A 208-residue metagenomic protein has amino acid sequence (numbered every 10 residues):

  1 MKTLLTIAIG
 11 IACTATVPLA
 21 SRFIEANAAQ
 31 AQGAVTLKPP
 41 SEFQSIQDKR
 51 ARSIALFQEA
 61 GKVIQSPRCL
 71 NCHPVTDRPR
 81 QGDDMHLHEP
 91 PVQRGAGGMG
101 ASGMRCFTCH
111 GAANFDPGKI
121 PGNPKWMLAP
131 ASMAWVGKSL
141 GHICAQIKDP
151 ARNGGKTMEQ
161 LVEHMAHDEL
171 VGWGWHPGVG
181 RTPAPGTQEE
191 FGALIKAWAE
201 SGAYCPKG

Functional and structural regions predicted by a protein language model:
K2-A55, P67-N71, V75-R80, W198-G208: Post-cleavage N-terminal segment of exported redox proteins
T6, K62-Q65, M99-S102, G137: Residue-level signal for mature regions of secreted extracellular proteins and peptides
E42-V63, P79, D83-M99: Electrostatic cytochrome c docking/interface patches
A51, Q58, P67, N114 (+1 more regions): C-type cytochrome heme-c attachment and multiheme electron-transfer modules
P67-T76, G103-A113: The canonical Cys-X-X-Cys-His
P74-V75, Q81-M85, P117-G122: Short, solvent-exposed loop/turn and secondary-structure capping segments
V92-G111, H142-K148: Short, Lys/Arg-enriched charge-dense amphipathic segments
